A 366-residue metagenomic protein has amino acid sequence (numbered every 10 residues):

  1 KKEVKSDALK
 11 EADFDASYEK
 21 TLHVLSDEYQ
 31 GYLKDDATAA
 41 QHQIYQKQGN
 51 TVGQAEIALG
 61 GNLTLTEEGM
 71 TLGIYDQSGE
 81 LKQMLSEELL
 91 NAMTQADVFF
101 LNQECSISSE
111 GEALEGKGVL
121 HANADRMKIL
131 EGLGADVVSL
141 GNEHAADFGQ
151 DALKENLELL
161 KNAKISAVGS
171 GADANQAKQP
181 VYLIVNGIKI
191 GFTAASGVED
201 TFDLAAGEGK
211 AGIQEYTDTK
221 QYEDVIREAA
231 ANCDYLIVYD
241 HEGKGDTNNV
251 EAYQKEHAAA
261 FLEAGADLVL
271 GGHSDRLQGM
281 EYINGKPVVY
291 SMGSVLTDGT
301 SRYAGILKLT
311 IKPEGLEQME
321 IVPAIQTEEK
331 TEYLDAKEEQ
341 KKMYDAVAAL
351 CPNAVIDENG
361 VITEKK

Functional and structural regions predicted by a protein language model:
K1-K5: Active-site-proximal alpha-helical
S6-A37: Beta/coil-rich, acidic/histidine-enriched accessory regions frequently appended to metallopeptidases
D36-K366: Acidic, metal/ion-coordinating pockets
